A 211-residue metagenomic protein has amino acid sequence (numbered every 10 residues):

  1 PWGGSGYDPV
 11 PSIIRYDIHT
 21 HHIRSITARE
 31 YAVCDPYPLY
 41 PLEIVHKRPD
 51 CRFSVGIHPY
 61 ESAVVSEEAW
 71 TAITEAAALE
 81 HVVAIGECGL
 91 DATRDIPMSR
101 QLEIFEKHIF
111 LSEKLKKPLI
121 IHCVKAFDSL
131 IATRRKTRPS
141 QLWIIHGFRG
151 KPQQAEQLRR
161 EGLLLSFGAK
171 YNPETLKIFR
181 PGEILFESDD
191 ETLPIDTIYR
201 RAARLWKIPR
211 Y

Functional and structural regions predicted by a protein language model:
P1-Y211: Mid-domain alpha/beta scaffold segments of enzyme catalytic cores
